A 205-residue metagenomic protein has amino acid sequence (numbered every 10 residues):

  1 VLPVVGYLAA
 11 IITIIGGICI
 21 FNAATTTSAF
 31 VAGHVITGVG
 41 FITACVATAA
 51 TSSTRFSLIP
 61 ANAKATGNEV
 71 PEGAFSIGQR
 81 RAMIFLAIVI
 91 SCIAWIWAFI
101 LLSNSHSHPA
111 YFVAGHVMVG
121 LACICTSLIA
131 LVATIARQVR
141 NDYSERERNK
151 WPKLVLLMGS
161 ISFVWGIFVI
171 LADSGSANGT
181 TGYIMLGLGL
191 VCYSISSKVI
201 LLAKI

Functional and structural regions predicted by a protein language model:
L2-A23, F30-L58, G78-N104, F112-Q138 (+1 more regions): Alpha-helical transmembrane segments and immediately adjacent membrane-interfacial amphipathic helices
A24, K64-V70, H106, D142-Y143 (+1 more regions): Residue-level detector of intrinsically disordered/flexible regions characterized by low predicted structural confidence
F30, T66-A74, V139-N149: Amphipathic, cytosolic membrane-interfacial segments at TM-TM junctions
S57-E72, I205: Non-transmembrane, juxtamembrane loop and terminal tail segments of multi-pass eukaryotic membrane proteins
